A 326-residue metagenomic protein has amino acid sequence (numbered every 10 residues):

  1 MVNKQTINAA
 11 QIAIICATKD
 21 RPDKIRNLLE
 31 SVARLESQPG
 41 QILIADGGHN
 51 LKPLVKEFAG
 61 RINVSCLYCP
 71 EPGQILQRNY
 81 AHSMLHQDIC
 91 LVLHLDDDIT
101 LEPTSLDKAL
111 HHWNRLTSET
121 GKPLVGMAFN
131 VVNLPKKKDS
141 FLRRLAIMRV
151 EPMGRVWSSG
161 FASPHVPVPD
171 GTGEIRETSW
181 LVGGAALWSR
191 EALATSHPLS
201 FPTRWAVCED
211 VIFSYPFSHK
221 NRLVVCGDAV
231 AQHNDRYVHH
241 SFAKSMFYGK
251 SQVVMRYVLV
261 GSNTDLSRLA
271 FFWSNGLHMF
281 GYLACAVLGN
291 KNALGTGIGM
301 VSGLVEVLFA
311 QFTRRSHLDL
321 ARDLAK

Functional and structural regions predicted by a protein language model:
E30-P39: Short, acidic, metal-binding catalytic loop of nucleotide-sugar glycosyltransferases
S31, I44-V55, I99: A conserved acidic beta->alpha catalytic loop
I89-T100: Short beta-strand-to-loop acidic/aromatic patch adjacent to the donor-nucleotide binding site
T104-V150: Conserved donor NDP-sugar-binding/catalytic core segment of glycosyltransferases
P167-W188: A recurrent flexible, glycine/aromatic-enriched loop bordering the glycosyltransferase active site that acts as
L181-G183, R204-F213: Acidic donor-binding loop at a coil-to-helix junction in glycosyltransferase catalytic cores that engages
V224-V230: Catalytic beta-strand/loop signature of glycosyltransferases that borders the donor
K244-V254, D265-K326: Non-catalytic, C-terminal membrane-associated alpha-helical segments of glycosyltransferases
